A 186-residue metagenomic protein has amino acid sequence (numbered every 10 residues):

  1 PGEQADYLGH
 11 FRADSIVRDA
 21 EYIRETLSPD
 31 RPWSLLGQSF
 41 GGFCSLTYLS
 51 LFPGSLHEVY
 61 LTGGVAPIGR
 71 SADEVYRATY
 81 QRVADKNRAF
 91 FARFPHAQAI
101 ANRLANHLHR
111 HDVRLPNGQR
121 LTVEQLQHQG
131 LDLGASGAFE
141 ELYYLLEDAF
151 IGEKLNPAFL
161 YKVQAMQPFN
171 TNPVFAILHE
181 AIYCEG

Functional and structural regions predicted by a protein language model:
P1-G118: Gly/Pro-rich cap/lid or specificity-loop segments adjacent to the active site
H111-G186: Alpha/beta-hydrolase fold active-site neighborhood
